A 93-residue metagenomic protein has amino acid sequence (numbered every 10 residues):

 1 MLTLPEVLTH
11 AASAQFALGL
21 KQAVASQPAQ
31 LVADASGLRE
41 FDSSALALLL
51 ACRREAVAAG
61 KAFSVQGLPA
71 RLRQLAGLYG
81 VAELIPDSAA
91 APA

Functional and structural regions predicted by a protein language model:
M1-F41, L50-A93: STAS-like cytosolic regulatory interaction modules
